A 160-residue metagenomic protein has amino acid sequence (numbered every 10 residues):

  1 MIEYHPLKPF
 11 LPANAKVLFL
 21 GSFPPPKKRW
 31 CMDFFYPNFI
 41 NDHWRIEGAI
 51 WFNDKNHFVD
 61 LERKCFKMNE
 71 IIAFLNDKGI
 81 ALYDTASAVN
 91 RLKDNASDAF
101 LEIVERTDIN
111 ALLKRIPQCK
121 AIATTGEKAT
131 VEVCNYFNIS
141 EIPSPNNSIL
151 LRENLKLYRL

Functional and structural regions predicted by a protein language model:
I2-A121, E127-P145, L151-L160: A polyanion-binding, active-site-adjacent surface
